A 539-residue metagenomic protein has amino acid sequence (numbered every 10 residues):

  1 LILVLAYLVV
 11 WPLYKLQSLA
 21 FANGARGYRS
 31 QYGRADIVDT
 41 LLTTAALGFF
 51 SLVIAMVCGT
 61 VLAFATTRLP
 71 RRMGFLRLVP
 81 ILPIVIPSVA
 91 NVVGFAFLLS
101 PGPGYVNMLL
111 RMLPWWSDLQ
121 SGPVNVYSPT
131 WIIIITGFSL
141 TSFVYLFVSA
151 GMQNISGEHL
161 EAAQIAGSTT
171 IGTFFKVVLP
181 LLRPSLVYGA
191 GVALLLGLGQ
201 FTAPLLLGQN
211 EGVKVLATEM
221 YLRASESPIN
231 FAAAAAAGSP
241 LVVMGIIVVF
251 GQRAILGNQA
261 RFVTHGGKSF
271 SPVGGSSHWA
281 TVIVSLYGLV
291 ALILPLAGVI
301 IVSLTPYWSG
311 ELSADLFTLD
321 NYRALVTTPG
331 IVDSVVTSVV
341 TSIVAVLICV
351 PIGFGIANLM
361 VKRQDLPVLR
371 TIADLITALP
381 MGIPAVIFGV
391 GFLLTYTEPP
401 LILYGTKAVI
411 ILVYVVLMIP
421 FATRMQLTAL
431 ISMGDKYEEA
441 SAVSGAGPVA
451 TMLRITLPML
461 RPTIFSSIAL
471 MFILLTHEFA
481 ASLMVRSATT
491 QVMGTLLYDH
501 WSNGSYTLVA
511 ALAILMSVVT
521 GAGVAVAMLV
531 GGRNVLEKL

Functional and structural regions predicted by a protein language model:
L1-A22, A35-Q153, L181-T202, L206-G208 (+6 more regions): Membrane-water interface segments at the C-terminal ends of transmembrane alpha-helices in multi-pass inner-membrane
Q17-R29, P103-S117, Q209-T218, N258-G266 (+2 more regions): Peri-membrane helix termini and adjoining interfacial loops of integral membrane proteins
A25-G33, F175, F317-V326, M452: A short amphipathic helical element positioned immediately N-terminal to and/or at the very start of a transmembrane
I155-H159, M433-Y437: Short glycine/proline-centered loop/turn elements that form peptide/ligand docking sites
A166-S168, P180, S444-A446, P458: Glycine/proline-centered hinge or cleavage motifs at structural transition points of membrane proteins
T202-P228, E311-D315, F479-Y506, L539: Glycine-rich helix-loop "coupling/hinge" segments at transmembrane-helix boundaries in multipass transporters
I255-V284: Flexible interhelical linker loops that connect adjacent transmembrane helices in multi-pass membrane transporters
A260-S271, A446, V530-L539: Short cytosolic juxtamembrane segments of multi-pass membrane proteins
